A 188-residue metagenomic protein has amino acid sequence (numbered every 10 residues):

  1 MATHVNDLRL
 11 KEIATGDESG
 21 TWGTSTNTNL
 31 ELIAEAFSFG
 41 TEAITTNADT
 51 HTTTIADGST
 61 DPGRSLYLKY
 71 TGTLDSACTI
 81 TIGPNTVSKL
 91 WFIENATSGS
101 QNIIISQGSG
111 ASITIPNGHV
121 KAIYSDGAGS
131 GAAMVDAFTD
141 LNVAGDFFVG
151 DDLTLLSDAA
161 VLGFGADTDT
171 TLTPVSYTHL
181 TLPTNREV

Functional and structural regions predicted by a protein language model:
M1-R9, I13-I103, D152-T154: Exposed extracellular interaction/assembly regions and N-terminal maturation sites
D17-S19, G23, N27-L30, G40-T50 (+3 more regions): Intrinsic low-complexity, repeat-rich intrinsically disordered segments enriched in small/flexible residues
I82-G83, S112-T114: Short, surface-exposed secondary-structure edge patches
N85-S88, N117-G118, A166: Short, well-ordered loop/turn elements at secondary-structure boundaries
N95, S125-G127, P174-S176: Short, low-complexity Ser/Thr-rich regulatory SLiMs
N117-V120, D158-A159: Tight coil/turn sites that cap or link beta-strands
H119-D126, D169: Extracellular disulfide-bonded cysteine-rich modules/repeats
